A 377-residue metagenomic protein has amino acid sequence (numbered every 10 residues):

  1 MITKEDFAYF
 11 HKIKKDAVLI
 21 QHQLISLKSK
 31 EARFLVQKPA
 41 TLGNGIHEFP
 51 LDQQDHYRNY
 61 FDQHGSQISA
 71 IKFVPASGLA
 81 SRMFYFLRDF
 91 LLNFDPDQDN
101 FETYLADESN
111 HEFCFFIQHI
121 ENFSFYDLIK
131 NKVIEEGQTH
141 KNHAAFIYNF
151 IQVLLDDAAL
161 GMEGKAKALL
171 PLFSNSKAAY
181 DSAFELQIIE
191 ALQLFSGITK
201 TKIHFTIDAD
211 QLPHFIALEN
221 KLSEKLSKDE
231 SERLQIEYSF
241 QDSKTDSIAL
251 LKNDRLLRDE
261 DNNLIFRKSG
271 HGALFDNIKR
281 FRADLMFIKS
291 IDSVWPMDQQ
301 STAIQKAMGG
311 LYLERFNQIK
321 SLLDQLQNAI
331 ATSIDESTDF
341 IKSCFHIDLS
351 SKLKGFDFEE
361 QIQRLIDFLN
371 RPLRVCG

Functional and structural regions predicted by a protein language model:
M1-L42, G65: N-terminal regions that are enriched for targeting/export leaders and immediately downstream pro/stem segments
F7-F10, V36-F84, R88-C376: Domain-scale recognition of functional cores that engage charged ligands
